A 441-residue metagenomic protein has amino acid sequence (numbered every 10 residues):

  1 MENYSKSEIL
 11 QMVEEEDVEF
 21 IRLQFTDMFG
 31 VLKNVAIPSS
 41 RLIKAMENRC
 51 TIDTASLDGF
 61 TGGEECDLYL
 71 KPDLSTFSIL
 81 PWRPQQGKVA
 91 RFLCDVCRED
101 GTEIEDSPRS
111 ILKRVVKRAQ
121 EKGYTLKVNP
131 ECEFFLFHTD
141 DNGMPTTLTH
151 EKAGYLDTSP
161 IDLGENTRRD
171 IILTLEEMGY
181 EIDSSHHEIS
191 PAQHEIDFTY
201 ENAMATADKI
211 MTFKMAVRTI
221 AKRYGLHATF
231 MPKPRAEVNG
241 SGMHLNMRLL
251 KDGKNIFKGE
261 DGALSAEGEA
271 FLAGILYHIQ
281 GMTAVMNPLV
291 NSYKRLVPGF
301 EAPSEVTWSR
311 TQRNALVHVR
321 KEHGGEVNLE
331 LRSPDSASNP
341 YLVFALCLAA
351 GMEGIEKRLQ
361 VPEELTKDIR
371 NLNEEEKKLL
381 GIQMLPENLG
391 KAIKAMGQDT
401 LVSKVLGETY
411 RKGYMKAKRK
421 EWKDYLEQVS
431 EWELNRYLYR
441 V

Functional and structural regions predicted by a protein language model:
M1-S184, T206, L226, L379-V441: ATP/Mg2+-dependent ligation/transfer catalytic cores
N3, R109, V128, E165 (+11 more regions): Conserved structured core elements
F20, L32, V89-L93, N129-E133 (+5 more regions): Broad gene-expression machinery/nucleic-acid interaction feature
D27, C97-E103, P160, Y200-T206 (+3 more regions): A generic structural motif
N48, T212, I220-K222, L226-H227 (+1 more regions): Catalytic-core signal marking the mid-to-C-terminal active-site face
P81-V89, T125-K127, S185-S190, V238 (+2 more regions): Short glycine/proline-enriched loop/turn "hinge" motifs that connect secondary-structure elements and lie
V128-H138, T147, M178-F198, A228-R248 (+1 more regions): Core alpha/beta catalytic barrel or barrel-like domain that forms the active/cofactor pocket in diverse metabolic
L148-T158, P191-T206, R235-G240, D252-F257: Active-site-proximal beta-alpha loop/turn segments in soluble metabolic enzymes
